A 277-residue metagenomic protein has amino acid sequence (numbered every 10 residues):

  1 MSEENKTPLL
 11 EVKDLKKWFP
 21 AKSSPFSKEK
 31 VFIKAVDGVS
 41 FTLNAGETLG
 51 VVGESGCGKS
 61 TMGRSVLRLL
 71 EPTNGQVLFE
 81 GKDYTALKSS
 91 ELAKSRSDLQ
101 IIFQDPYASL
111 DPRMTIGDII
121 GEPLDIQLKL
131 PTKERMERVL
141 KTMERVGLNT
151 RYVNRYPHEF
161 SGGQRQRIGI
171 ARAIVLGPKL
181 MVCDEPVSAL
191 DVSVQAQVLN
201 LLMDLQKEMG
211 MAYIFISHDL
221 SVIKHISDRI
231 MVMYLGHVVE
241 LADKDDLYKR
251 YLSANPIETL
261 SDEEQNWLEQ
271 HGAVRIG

Functional and structural regions predicted by a protein language model:
P25-K30, Y84-Q100, I126, K133 (+1 more regions): ABC ATPase NBD coupling module
G75-D83: Conserved ABC transporter NBD signature motif
D83, K133-R151: Conserved ABC ATPase "signature" region
Y156-F160, Q164: Conserved ABC ATPase signature
V175-K179: A short, proline-enriched helix->beta-strand linker immediately N-terminal to the Walker B motif in ABC-type P-loop
I223-H225: A short, surface-exposed alpha-helical micro-motif characterized by mixed small hydrophobic and charged/polar residues
